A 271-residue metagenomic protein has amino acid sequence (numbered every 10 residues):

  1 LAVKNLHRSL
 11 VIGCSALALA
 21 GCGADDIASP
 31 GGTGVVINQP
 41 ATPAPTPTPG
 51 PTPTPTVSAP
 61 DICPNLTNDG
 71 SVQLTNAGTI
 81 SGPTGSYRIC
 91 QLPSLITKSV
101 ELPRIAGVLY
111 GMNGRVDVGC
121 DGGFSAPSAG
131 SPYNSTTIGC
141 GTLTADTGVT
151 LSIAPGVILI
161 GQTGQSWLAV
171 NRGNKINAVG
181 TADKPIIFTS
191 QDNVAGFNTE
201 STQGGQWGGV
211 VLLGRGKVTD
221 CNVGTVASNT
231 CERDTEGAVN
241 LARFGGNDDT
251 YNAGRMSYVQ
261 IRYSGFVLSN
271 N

Functional and structural regions predicted by a protein language model:
L1-L10: Bacterial N-terminal signal peptides that target proteins for export
A18-G21: C-terminal motif of bacterial Sec signal peptides marking the signal peptidase cleavage site
G23-N271: Beta-strand/loop edge motif enriched in small/polar residues
